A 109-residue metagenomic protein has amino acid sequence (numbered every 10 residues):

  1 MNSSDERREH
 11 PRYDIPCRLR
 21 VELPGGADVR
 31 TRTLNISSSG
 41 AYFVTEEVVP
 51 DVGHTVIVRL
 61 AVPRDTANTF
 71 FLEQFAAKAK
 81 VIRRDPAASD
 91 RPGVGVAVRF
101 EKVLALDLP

Functional and structural regions predicted by a protein language model:
M1-S38, F43-P50: N-terminal helix initiation/capping motif
E22, I36, I82-R84, V103: Residue-level recognition of beta-strand microenvironments
A27-R30, L72-A76: Short, mixed charged/polar active-site loops that provide acid/base catalysis or chelate metal/phosphate cofactors
T31-R32, A77-R84: Short beta-strand-centered aromatic/proline hotspots
V52-T55: Loop/turn positions that initiate beta-strands
P63-Q74: Short, Lys/Arg- and Gly-enriched loop/turn segments at beta-strand edges
R84-P109: C-terminal output/interaction extensions
